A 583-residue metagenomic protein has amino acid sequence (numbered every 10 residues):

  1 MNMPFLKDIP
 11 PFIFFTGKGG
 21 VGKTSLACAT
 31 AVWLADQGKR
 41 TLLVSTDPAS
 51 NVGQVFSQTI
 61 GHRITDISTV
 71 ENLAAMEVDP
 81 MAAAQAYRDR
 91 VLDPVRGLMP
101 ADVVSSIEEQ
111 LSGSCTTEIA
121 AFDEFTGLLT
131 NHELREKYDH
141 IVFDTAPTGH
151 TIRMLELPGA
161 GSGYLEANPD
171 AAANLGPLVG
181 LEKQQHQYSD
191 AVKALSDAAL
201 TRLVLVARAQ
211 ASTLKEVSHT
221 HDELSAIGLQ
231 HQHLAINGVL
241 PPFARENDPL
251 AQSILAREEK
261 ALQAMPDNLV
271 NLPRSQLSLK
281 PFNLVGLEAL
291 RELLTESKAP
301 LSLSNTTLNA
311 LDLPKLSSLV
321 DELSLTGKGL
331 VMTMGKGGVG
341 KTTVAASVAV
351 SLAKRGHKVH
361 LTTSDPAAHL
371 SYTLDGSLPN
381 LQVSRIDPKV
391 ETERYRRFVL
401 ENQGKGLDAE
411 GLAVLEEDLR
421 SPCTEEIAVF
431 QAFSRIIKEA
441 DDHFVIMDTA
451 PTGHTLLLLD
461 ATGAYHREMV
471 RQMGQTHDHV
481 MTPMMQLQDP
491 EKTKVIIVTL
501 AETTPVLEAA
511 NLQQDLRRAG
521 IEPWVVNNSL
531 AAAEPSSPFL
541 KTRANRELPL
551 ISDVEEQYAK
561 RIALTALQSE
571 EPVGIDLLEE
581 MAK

Functional and structural regions predicted by a protein language model:
M1-K7, T59, V192-V331, Q488-T493 (+1 more regions): C-terminal lobe/tail of nucleotide-utilizing enzymes
P10, K39, E136-Y138, L200 (+5 more regions): Short, high-confidence coil segments that cap the C-terminus of an alpha-helix and link into the following beta-strand
F14-F15, T30-L34, L43-P48, V52 (+13 more regions): Short, structured motif recognition centered on aromatic/hydrophobic residues
F14-V78, T145, L155-G159, M334 (+2 more regions): Walker A/P-loop NTP-binding active-site region of P-loop NTPases, recognizing the glycine-rich GxxxxGKT/S
W33-Q37, I67-T69, N131-E136, L195-A199 (+6 more regions): Conserved catalytic network of the ASCE P-loop NTPase/AAA+ motor domain
S50-S112, T116, A368-R420: P-loop NTPase motor core
T65-A75, K137, V270-P273, S377-V383 (+3 more regions): A short helix-to-beta-strand connector/capping loop
R96-Q210, K215-H219, G406-E502, E508-N511: Phosphate/Mg2+-binding loops and adjacent switch elements in nucleotide/diphosphate-handling enzyme cores
